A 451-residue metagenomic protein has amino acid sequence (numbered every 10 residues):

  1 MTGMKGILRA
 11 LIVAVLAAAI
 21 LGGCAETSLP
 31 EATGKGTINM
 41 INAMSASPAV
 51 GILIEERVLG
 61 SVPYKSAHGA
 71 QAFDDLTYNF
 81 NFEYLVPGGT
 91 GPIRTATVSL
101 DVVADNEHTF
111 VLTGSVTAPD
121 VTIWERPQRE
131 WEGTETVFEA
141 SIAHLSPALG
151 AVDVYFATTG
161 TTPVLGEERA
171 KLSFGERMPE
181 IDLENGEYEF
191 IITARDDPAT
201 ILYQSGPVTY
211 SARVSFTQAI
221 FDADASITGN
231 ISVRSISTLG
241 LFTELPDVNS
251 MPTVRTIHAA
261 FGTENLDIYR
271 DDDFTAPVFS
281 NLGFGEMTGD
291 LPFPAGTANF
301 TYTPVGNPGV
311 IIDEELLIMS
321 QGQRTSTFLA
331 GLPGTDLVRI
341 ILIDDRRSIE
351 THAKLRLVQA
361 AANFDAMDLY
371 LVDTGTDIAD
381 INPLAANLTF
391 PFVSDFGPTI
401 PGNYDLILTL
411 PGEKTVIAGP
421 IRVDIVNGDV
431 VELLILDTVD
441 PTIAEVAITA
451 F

Functional and structural regions predicted by a protein language model:
M1-G22: Sec-dependent bacterial lipoprotein signal peptides
C24-F451: Intrinsically disordered, low-complexity polar regions and short flexible loop motifs
